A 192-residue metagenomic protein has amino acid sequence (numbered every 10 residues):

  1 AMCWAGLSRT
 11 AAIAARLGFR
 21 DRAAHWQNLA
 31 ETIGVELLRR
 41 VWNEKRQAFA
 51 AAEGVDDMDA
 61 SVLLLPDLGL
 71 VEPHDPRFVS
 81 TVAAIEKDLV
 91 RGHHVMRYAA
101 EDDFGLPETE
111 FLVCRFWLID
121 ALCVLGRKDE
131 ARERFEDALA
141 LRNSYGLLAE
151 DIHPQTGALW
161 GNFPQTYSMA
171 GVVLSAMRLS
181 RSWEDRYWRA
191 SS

Functional and structural regions predicted by a protein language model:
L7, A14, P66-G69, L122 (+1 more regions): Residue at a conserved register position within TPR or TPR-like alpha-solenoid repeats
L7, A24-Q27, E31-L37: Long hydrophobic alpha-helical segments that form multi-pass transmembrane helix bundles in integral membrane proteins
T10-Q27: Inter-helical turn/loop segments and adjacent helix faces that build the functional surface of alpha-helical bundle
I13-R16, K128, L141, S182: Alpha-solenoid helical repeat scaffolds
E31-L112, E133-S192: Extended glycan-interaction surfaces of carbohydrate-active proteins
E108-K128: C-terminal substrate/ligand-recognition segments
